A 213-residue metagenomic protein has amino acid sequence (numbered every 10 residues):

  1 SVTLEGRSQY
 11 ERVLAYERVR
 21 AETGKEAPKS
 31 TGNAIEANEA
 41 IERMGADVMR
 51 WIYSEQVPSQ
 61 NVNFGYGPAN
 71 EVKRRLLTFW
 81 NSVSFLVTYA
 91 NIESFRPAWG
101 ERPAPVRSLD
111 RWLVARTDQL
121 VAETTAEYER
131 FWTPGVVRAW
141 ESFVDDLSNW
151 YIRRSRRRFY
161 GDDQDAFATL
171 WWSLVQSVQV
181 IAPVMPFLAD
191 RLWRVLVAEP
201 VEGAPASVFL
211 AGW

Functional and structural regions predicted by a protein language model:
S1-E5, W140: Alpha-helical support elements that line or immediately flank enzyme active sites and cofactor-binding pockets
Q9-R18, S207-V208: Long, charged, glycine-rich C-terminal linkers/tails
V13, V48-Q56, W80-L86, W140-V144 (+3 more regions): Short alpha-helical scaffolding segments that buttress acidic/His motifs in well-ordered protein cores
Y16, P58-S59, R153-R158: Short, conserved phosphate-binding/catalytic loop or strand-edge motifs used in phosphoryl-/nucleotidyl-transfer
Y16-E17, F79, L147, P186: Residue-level signal for inorganic ion chemistry
E17-V106, E199-A204: Catalytic adenosine-cofactor/nucleotide-binding cores of aminoacyl-tRNA synthetases and other
K25, N63-A69, D118-A139, Q176-S177: Extended, non-catalytic structural segments that build the interaction scaffolds of large macromolecular assemblies
E93-A122, R153-W213: Acidic, turn-prone loop/beta-hairpin segments
